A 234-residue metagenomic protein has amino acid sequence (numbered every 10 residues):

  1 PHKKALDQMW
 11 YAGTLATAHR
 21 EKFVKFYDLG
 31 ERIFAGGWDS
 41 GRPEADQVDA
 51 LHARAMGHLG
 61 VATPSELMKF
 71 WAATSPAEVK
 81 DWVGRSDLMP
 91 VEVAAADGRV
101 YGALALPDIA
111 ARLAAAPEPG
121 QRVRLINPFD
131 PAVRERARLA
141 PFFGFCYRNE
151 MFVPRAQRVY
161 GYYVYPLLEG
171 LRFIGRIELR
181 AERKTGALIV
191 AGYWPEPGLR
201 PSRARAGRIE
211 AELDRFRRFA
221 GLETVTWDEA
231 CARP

Functional and structural regions predicted by a protein language model:
P1-R124, F129-V133, R138, F145-V159 (+2 more regions): Long, low-complexity intrinsically disordered regions
